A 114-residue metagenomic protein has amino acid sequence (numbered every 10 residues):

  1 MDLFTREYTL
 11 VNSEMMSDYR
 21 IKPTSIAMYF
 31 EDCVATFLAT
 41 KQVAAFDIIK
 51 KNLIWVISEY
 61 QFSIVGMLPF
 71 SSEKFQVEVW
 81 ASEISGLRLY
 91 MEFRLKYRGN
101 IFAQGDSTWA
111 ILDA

Functional and structural regions predicted by a protein language model:
M1, T5, L68-A114: HotDog/MaoC-like acyl-thioester-processing domains
M1-I57, D113-A114: Hot-dog-fold acyl-thioester-processing enzymes
T9, S63, T108-A110: Residues in well-ordered beta-strands of folded domains
L38-S85: Hydrophobic beta-strand-centered segment that forms part of the acyl-chain substrate-binding groove
